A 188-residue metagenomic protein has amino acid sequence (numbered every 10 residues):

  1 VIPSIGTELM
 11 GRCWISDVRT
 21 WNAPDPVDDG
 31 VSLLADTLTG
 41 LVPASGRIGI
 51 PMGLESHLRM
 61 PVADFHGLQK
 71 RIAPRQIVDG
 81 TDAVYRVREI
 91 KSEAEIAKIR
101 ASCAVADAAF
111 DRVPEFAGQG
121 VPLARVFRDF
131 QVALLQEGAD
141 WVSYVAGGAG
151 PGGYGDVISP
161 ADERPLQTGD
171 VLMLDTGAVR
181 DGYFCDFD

Functional and structural regions predicted by a protein language model:
V1-V105: A composition/biophysics-driven feature that prefers long, compositionally simple stretches
C13, P43, A108, Q167 (+1 more regions): Structured loop/turn residues at beta-strand edges in well-structured enzyme cores
A23, G53, D82-Y85, D111-E115 (+2 more regions): A broad detector of the eukaryotic-type serine/threonine protein kinase catalytic domain
T81-Y85, I90, V121-D188: Short catalytic-site patches enriched in acidic/histidine residues that coordinate or position cofactors/metals
C103-V113, L123, Q131: Active-site pocket-lining segments that scaffold enzyme catalytic pockets across diverse folds
G118: Contiguous, non-catalytic segments that form substrate-binding/exosite surfaces or channel walls
